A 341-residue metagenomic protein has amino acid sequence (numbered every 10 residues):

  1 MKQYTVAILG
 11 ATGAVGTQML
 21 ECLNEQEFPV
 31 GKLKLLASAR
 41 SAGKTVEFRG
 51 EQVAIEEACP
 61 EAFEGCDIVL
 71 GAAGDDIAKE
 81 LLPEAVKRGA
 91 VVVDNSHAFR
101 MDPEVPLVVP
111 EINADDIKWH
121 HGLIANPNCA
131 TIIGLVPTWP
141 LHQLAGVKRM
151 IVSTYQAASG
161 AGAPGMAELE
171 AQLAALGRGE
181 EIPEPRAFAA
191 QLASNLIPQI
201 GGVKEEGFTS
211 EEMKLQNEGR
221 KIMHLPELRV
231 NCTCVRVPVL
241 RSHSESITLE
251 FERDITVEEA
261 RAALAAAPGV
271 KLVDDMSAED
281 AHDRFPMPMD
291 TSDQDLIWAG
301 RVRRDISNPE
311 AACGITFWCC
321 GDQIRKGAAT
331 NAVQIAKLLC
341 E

Functional and structural regions predicted by a protein language model:
M1-L192, E227-R229, A262, D290-T291 (+4 more regions): N-terminal Rossmann-like NAD(P) cofactor-binding subdomain of oxidoreductases, focused on the glycine-rich
L20, Q216-R220, R261, A265: Generic solvent-exposed, charged/amphipathic alpha-helical segments that serve as macromolecular interface scaffolds
A39-S41, C129-A130, T154-A161, L196-V203 (+2 more regions): Glycine-rich beta-alpha junction loops
H120-A125, N195-E206, F317-C319: Helix-loop-beta segment of a Rossmann-like dinucleotide-binding subdomain
I124-L135, G207-Q216, G327-N331: A glycine-rich, Thr/Ser-enriched phosphate-binding loop motif common to dinucleotide/cofactor-binding enzymes
A193-L240: Oxyanion-binding "anion nests"
L228-E341: C-terminal active-site/capping subdomain that shapes the small-molecule cofactor and substrate pocket of enzyme
